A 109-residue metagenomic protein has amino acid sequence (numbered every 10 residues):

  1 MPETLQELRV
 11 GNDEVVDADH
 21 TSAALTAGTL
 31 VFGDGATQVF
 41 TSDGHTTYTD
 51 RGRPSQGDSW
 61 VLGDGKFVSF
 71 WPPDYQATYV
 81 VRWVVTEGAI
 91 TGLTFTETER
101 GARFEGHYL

Functional and structural regions predicted by a protein language model:
M1-Q56, L62-L109: Lipid interaction determinants
